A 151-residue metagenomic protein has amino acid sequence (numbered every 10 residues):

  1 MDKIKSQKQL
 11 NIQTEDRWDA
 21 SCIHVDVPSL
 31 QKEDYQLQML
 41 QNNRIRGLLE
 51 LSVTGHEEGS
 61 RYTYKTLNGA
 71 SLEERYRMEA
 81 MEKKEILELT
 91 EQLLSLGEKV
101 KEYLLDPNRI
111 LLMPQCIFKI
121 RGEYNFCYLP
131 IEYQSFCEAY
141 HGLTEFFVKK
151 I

Functional and structural regions predicted by a protein language model:
D2, K8-T90: Conserved structural core of kinase catalytic domains
C22-H24, R61-T63, L111, E123-L129: Ordered hydrophobic segments in well-structured contexts
Q36-R44, M78-P107, H141-K150: Conserved kinase catalytic-core helix
E50, E74, P107, G122 (+1 more regions): Generic marker of "main functional regions" within proteins
L105-I120: A short glycine-rich, hydrophobically flanked beta-strand micro-motif that places a catalytic Asp/Glu for divalent metal
C116, I120-I151: C-lobe/activation-segment region of protein kinase-like
